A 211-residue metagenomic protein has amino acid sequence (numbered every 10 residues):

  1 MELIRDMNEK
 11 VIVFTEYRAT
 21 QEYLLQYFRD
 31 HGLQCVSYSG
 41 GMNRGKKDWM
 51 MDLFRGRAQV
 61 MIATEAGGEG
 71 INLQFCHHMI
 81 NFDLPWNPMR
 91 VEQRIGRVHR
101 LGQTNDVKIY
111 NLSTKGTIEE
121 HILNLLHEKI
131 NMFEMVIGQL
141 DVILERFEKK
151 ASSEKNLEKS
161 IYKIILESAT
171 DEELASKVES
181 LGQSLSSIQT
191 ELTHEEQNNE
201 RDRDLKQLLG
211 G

Functional and structural regions predicted by a protein language model:
I4-D6, R29-D30, D52-G56, I71-L73 (+1 more regions): Conserved catalytic network of the ASCE P-loop NTPase/AAA+ motor domain
E9-Y17: Conserved RecA-like ASCE P-loop NTPase motor core of nucleic-acid helicases/translocases
F14, E22-L25, R29-G67, V91: Conserved helicase ATPase core of P-loop NTP-dependent helicases/translocases
R18-T20, M42-R44, G67-E69, P85-P88 (+2 more regions): Conserved nucleotide-binding/hydrolysis micro-motifs of P-loop NTPases
D30, I62, I71-L84, V107-L112: A short beta-strand element within the Helicase C-terminal
E69-F75, R90, N105, I122: Helical "lid/switch" subdomain of P-loop NTPase nucleotide-binding domains
N87-I109, L126: Conserved SF2 helicase motif VI
N105-G211: C-terminal accessory region of SF2 helicases/translocases
